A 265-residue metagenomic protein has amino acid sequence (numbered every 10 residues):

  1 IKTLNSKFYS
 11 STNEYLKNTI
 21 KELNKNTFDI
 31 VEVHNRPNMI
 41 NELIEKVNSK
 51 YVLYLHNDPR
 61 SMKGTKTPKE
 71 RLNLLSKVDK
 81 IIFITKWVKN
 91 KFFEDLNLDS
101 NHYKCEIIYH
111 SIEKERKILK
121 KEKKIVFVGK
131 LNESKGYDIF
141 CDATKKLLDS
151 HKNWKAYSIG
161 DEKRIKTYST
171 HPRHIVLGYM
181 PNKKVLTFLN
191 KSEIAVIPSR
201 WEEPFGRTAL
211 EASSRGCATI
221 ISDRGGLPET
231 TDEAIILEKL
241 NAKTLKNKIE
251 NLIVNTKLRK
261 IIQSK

Functional and structural regions predicted by a protein language model:
V33-N38, L55: Short His-centered aromatic/hydrophobic patch
D58-P59, W87-V88, I107-R116, K163: Short beta-strand->alpha-helix junction loop in the catalytic core of nucleotide-activated group-transfer enzymes
G64, R71-L72, S76-Y103: A short, active-site helix/loop in glycosyltransferases that binds the activated sugar's phosphate group
I82, I118-K135, C141-K145: Conserved donor-binding/catalytic core segment of Leloir-type glycosyltransferases
I165-K183: Nucleotide-activated donor-binding/catalytic signature segment of Leloir-type glycosyltransferases, i.e., the conserved
T167, R224-I236: Short acidic/histidine- and often glycine-rich active-site loop of Leloir-type glycosyltransferases that engages
N190-P204, C217: Acidic donor-binding loop of glycosyltransferase active sites
A234-K243, N251-T256: Conserved acidic donor-binding segment of nucleotide-sugar-dependent glycosyltransferases
